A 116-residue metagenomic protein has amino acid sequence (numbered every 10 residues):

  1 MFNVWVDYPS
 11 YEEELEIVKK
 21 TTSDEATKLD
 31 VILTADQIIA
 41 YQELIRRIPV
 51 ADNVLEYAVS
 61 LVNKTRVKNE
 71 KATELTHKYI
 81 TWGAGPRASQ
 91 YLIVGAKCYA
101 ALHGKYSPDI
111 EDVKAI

Functional and structural regions predicted by a protein language model:
M1, Y11, V113: ATP/adenylate-binding site constellation spanning eukaryotic-like Ser/Thr protein kinases, ABC-transporter
M1-D7, D24-K28: A short helix-turn-beta junction within AAA+ P-loop NTPase domains corresponding to the substrate/partner-engaging
Y8-I17: Conserved AAA+/SF3 P-loop NTPase catalytic/coupling segment centered on the Walker-B
T21-I116: Basic, amphipathic alpha-helical bundle interface domains used for macromolecular binding and assembly
